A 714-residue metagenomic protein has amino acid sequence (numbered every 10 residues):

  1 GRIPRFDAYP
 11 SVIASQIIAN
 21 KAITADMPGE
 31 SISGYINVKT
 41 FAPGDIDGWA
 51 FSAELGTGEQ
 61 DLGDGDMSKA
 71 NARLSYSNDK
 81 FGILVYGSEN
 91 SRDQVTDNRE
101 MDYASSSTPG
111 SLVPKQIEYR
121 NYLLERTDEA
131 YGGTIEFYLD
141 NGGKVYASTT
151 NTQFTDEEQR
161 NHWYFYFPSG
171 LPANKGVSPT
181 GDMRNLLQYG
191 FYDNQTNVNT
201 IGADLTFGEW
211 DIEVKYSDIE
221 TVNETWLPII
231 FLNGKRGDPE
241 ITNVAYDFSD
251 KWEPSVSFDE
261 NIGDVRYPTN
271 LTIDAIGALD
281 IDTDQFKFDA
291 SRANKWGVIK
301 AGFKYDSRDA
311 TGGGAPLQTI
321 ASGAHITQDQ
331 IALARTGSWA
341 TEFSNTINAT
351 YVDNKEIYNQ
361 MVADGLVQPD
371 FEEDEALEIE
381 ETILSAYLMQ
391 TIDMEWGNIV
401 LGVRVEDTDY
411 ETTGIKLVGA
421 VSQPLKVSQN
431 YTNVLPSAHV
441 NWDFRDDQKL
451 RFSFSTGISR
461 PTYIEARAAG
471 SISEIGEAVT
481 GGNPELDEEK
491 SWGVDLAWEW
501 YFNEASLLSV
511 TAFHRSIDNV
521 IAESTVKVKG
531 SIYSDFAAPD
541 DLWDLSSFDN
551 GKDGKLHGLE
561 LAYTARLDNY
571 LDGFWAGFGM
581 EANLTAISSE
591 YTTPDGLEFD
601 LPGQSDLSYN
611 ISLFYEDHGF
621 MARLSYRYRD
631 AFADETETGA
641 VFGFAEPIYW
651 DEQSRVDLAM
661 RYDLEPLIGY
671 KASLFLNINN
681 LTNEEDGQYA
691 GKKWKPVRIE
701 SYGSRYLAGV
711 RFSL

Functional and structural regions predicted by a protein language model:
G1-K21, G133: Short acidic/polar hinge/loop motifs at secondary-structure boundaries that mediate gating or recognition
R2-D7, S31-L55, A70: N-terminal periplasmic accessory domains that precede and gate Gram-negative outer-membrane beta-barrel machines
M27, P43-W49, D79-F81, N141-G142 (+8 more regions): Short loop/turn motifs that connect adjacent beta-strands in outer-membrane beta-barrel proteins
L62-F165, R184, F191-G202, G208 (+1 more regions): Transmembrane beta-barrel wall of Gram-negative outer-membrane proteins
S178-V198, F371-L384, Q429, I458-I517 (+4 more regions): Outer-membrane beta-barrel signature, preferentially recognizing the C-terminal barrel domain of Gram-negative
D309, A349-N354, W442, D446-G493 (+3 more regions): Surface-exposed extracellular loop regions of Gram-negative outer-membrane beta-barrel proteins, predominantly
H514-S516, Y533-T638: Gram-negative outer-membrane beta-barrel transporters
F578, D630-E637, M660-L714: C-terminal beta-signal and adjacent terminal beta-strands/loops of Gram-negative outer-membrane beta-barrel proteins
